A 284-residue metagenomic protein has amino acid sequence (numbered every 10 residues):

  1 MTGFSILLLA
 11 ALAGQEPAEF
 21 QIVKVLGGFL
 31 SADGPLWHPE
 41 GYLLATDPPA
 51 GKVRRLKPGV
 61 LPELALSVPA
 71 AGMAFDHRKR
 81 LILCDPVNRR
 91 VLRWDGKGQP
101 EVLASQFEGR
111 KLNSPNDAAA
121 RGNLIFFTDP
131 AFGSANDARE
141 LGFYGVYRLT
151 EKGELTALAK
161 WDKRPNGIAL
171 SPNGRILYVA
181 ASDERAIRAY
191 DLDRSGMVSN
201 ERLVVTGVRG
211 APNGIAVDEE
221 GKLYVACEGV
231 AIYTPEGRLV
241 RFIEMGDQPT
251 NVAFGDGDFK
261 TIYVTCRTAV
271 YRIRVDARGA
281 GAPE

Functional and structural regions predicted by a protein language model:
L12-Q21, E40, A50, D129 (+2 more regions): Blade/loop signatures of beta-propeller domains
Q15-L30, E201: A short helix->beta-strand "capping" segment at the edge of beta-propeller domains
V23-K24, P62-L66, E101-S105, T156-K160 (+3 more regions): Beta-propeller fold detector
L26-Y42, L66-D85, R90, E108-F132 (+6 more regions): Beta-rich, blade/repeat-based domains predominating in secreted/periplasmic proteins but also intracellular
L43-E63: Beta-propeller domains
K52-R54, R90-L92, Y144-Y147, A186-R188 (+2 more regions): A short loop-to-beta-strand structural motif that recurs across blades of beta-propeller domains
Y190-M197, V275-G281: Short loop/turn segments immediately following beta-strands, especially the blade-tip and inter-blade linker loops
